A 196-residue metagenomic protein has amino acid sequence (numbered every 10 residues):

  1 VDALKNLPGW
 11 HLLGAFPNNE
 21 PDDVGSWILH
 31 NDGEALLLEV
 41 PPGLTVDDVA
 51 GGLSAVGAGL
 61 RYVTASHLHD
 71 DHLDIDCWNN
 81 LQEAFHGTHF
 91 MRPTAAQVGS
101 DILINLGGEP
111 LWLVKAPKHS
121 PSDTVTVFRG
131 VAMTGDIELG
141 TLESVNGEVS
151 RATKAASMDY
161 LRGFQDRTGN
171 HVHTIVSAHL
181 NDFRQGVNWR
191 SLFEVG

Functional and structural regions predicted by a protein language model:
D2-N6, N105-L106, Q165: Short, conserved catalytic or adaptor-binding loops enriched in Gly and charged residues
D2-S54, T124-T141: Conserved beta-strand hairpin/beta-sheet module of binuclear metal-dependent hydrolase folds, prominently
L7-G14, D101, G108-L113: Short, hydrophobic/aromatic-rich segments at coil-to-beta transitions
A15-F16, E39-P42, L68, R92 (+1 more regions): Structural motif
A35, P42, P110-V195: Metallo-beta-lactamase
L44-T94, H171-T174: Active-site metal-binding motif and surrounding structural segment of the metallo-beta-lactamase
A55-A58, I104-E109, R167-N170: Glycine-rich phosphate-binding loop signature in dinucleotide/nucleotide-binding domains
T88-G99, P110, T124-V127: His/Asp/Glu-rich metal-coordinating catalytic cores of metallo-dependent phosphodiesterases/hydrolases acting on
